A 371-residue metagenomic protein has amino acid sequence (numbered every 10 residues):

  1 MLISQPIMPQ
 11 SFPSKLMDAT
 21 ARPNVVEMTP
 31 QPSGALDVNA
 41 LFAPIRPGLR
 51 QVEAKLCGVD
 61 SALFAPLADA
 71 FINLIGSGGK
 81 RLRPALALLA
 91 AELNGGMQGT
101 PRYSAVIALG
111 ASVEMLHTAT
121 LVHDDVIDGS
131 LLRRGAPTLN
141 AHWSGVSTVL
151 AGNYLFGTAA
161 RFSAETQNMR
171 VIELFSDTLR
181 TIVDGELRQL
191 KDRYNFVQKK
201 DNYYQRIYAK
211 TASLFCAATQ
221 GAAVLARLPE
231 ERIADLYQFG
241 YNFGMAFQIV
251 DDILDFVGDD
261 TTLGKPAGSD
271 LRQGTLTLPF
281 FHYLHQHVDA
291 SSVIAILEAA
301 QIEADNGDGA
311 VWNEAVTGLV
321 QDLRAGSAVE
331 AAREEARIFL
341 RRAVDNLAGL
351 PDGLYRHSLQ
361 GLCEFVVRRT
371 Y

Functional and structural regions predicted by a protein language model:
M1-T118, V122, V126-A141, D177 (+5 more regions): Conserved N-terminal diphosphate/IPP-binding helix and adjacent helical/loop segment of trans-prenyltransferase domains
P44-P47, Q51, L174, R206-S213 (+3 more regions): A non-catalytic, amphipathic alpha-helix used as a structural packing/dimerization or gating element in enzyme scaffolds
I72, A160, Q220, F281 (+2 more regions): Amphipathic alpha-helical segments within well-ordered protein domains
L86, A159, G185, F280 (+2 more regions): Residue-level signal for inorganic ion chemistry
L93-R102, F162-L174, Q189-R206, Q220-L236 (+2 more regions): Inter-helical turn/loop segments and adjacent helix faces that build the functional surface of alpha-helical bundle
A105-S130, R180-T181, A212-C216, Q220-A223 (+3 more regions): Active-site alpha-helical segments that house and flank conserved acidic catalytic motifs for diphosphate chemistry
R133-L155, F196-T211, A234-Q238, D260-Q286 (+1 more regions): Divalent-cation-assisted or electrostatically stabilized phosphate/pyrophosphate-binding catalytic cores
